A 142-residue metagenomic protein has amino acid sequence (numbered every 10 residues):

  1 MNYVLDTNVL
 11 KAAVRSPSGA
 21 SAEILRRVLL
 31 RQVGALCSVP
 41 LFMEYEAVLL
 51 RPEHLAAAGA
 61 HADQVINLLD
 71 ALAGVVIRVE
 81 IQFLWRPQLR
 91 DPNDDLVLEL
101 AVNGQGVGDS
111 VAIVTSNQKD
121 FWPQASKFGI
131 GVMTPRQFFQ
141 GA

Functional and structural regions predicted by a protein language model:
M1-C37: Short, well-structured N-terminal submotif of metal-dependent ribonuclease cores
V9-L10, L41, V97, K119-D120: Alpha-helix capping/helix-boundary segments
V14, L49, A125: Short, flexible helix/strand-to-coil boundary loops that buttress conserved ligand/catalytic motifs in alpha/beta
G19, L36, D63, Q88 (+1 more regions): Residues at secondary-structure transition points
R27, L100-G104, Q124: Hydrophobic/aromatic ligand-binding patch that stacks against planar heteroaromatic rings of cofactors or nucleotides
R27-L84: PIN-domain endoribonuclease scaffold, especially VapC-family toxins
A71-I113: Active-site neighborhoods of divalent-metal-dependent phosphate/nucleic-acid chemistry enzymes
G106-A112, Q118-A142: Acidic, PIN/NYN-like endoribonuclease modules and their adjacent C-terminal/linker elements
